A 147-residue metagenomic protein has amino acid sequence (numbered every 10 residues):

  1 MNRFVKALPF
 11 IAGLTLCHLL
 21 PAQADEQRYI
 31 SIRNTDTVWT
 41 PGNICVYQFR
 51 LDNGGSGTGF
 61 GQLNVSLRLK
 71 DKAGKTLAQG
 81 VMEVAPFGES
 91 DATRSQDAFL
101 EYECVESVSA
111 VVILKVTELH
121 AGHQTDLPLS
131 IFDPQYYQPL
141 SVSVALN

Functional and structural regions predicted by a protein language model:
M1-P9: Bacterial N-terminal signal peptides that target proteins for export
P9-H18: Bacterial N-terminal signal peptides
Q23-R50, P139-L146: Low-complexity, acidic Ser/Thr/Pro/Gly-rich terminal tails and inter-domain linkers that flank the onset of structured
L51-G55: Short solvent-exposed capping/turn motifs at the termini of beta-strands
S56-Q62: A short beta-turn/strand-edge loop motif at beta-sheet boundaries
R68-G80: Short aromatic-acidic-glycine turn motif
A78-D126: Short, solvent-exposed, Trp/other aromatic-anchored flexible loops in extracytoplasmic proteins
I113-N147: Surface-exposed edge beta-strand/loop patches
